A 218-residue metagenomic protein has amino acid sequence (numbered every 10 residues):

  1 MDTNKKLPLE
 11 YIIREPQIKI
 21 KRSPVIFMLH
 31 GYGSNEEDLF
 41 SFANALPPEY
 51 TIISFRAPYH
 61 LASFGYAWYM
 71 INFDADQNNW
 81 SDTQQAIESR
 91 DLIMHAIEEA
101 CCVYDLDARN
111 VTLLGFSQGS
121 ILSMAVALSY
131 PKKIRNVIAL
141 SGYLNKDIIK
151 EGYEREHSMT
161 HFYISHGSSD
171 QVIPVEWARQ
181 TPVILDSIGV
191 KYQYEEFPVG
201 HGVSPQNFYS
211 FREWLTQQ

Functional and structural regions predicted by a protein language model:
L9-L106: Serine-hydrolase catalytic machinery in alpha/beta-hydrolase-like enzymes
F27, I53, Y69, T112 (+3 more regions): Hydrophobic/aromatic beta-strand patches that form the interior of the parallel beta-sheet core in alpha/beta enzyme
H30-Y32, L114-F116, G167: Conserved alpha/beta-hydrolase "nucleophile elbow" surrounding the catalytic nucleophile
S41, A125-S129: Active-site signature of alpha/beta-hydrolase-fold catalytic machinery across serine- and Asp/Cys-nucleophile hydrolases
D105-G115: Alpha/beta-hydrolase fold nucleophile elbow
G115-G119, S123: Gly/Ala-rich beta-loop-alpha elbow adjacent to hydrolase catalytic centers
K132-L144: A conserved short beta-strand
G142-Q217: The feature captures the conserved acid-bearing segment of alpha/beta-hydrolase catalytic domains
